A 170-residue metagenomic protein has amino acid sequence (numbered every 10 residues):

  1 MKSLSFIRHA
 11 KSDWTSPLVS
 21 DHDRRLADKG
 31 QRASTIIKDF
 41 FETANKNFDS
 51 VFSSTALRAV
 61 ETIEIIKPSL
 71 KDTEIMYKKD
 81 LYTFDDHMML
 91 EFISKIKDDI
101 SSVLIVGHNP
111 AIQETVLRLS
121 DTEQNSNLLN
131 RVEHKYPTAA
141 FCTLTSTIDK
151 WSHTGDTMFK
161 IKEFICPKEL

Functional and structural regions predicted by a protein language model:
K2-F84, D121, Y136: Active-site-proximal alpha-helix that buttresses catalytic centers in soluble enzyme cores
L4, S102-L104, F141: Residue-level preference for the first positions of well-ordered beta-strands
K11, A56-R58, P110, I148 (+1 more regions): Short, glycine/serine-rich, charged loops/turns that create anion-binding and catalytic segments at active sites
A44-K46, K95-S101: Glycine-rich phosphate-binding loop signature in dinucleotide/nucleotide-binding domains
M76, Y82-F84, D149-L170: Functional cleft and adjacent loop/helix regions within the main domain that mediate ligand binding or catalysis
L81-D98: Short phosphate-binding loop-to-helix
S101-S120: A glycine-rich beta-strand to alpha-helix segment that forms a phosphate/ribose-binding loop at ligand/cofactor sites
E123-K162: Domain-level recognition of soluble alpha/beta enzyme cores, biased toward histidine phosphatases/phosphomutases
